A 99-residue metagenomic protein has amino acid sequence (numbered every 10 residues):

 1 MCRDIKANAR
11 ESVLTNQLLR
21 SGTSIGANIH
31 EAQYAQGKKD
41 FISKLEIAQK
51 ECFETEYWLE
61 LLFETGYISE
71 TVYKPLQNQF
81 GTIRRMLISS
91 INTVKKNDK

Functional and structural regions predicted by a protein language model:
M1-K99: Short, C-terminally biased terminal segments at protein or domain edges
